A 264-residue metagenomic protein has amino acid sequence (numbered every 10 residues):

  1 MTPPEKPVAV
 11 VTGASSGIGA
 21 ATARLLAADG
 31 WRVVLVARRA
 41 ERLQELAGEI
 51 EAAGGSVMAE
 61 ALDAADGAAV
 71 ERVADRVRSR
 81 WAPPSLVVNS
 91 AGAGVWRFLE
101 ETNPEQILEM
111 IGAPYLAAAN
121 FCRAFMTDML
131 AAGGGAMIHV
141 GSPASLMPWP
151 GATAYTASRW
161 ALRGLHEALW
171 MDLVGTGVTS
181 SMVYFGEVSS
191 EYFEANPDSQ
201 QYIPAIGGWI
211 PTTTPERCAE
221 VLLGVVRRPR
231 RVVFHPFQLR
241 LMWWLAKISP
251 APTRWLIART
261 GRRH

Functional and structural regions predicted by a protein language model:
S15-S16: Conserved glycine-rich cofactor-binding loop
W31-E45: Conserved glycine-rich Rossmann-like NAD(P)H-binding loop of the short-chain dehydrogenase/reductase
A61-R72, P104: The beta1-alpha1 cofactor-binding region of Rossmann-like NAD(H)/NADP(H)-dependent oxidoreductases
F98-I111: Substrate-binding pocket helix/loop in short-chain dehydrogenase/reductase
C122, S158: Active-site helix of classical SDR
S142: Residue(s) in the substrate-gating loop at a strand-loop-helix junction that position the organic substrate next
M171-F237: SDR active-site lid
